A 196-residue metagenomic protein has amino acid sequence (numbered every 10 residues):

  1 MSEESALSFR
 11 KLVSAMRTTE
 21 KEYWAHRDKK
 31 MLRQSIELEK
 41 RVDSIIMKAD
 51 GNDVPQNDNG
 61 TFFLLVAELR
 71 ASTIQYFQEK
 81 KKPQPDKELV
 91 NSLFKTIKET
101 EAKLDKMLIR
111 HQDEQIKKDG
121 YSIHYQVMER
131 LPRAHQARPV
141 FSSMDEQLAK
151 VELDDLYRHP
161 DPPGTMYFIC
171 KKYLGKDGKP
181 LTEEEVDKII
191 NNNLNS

Functional and structural regions predicted by a protein language model:
S5-T18, D58-F77, L93: Short amphipathic alpha-helical heptad-repeat segments
A6-D43: Amphipathic alpha-helical packing elements
E22-L32, Q78-V90: Charged, low-complexity interaction regions
Q34-E39, L131-H135, S142-K171: A short, charged, amphipathic alpha-helix used as a generic interaction element across diverse proteins
S35, L69, P83, V90 (+1 more regions): Long amphipathic alpha-helices with heptad-repeat character, especially coiled-coil-forming segments used
L38-P55, T96-E114: Amphipathic alpha-helical coiled-coil segments
Y121-R130: A short beta-strand micro-motif
D155-S196: Short, mixed-charge low-complexity intrinsically disordered segments
